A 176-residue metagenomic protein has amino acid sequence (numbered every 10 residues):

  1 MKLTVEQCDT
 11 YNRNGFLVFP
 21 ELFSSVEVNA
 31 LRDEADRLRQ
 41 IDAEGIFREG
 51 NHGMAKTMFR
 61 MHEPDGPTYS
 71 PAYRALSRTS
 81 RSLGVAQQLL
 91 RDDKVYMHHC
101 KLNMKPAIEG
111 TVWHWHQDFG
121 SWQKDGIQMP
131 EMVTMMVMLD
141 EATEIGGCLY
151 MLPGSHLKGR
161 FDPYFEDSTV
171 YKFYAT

Functional and structural regions predicted by a protein language model:
M1-N14, P20-D125: Non-heme Fe(II)-dependent double-stranded beta-helix
F16-V18, T134-M138, M151: Conserved hydrophobic/aromatic beta-strand scaffold that supports enzyme active sites
S24-V26, D33, L139-D140, C148-L152: Internal hydrophobic scaffold segments of catalytic domains
D36-I41, H116-S121, M132-T134, G154-K158 (+1 more regions): Short, low-complexity, polar/charged sequence segments that are solvent-exposed and flexible
T111, M135, G146-L149: Conserved active-site beta-strand-loop modules that form the wall/rim of enzyme catalytic pockets and either contain
K124-E144: Short, conserved beta-strand element in jelly-roll/cupin
A142-T176: Double-stranded beta-helix
